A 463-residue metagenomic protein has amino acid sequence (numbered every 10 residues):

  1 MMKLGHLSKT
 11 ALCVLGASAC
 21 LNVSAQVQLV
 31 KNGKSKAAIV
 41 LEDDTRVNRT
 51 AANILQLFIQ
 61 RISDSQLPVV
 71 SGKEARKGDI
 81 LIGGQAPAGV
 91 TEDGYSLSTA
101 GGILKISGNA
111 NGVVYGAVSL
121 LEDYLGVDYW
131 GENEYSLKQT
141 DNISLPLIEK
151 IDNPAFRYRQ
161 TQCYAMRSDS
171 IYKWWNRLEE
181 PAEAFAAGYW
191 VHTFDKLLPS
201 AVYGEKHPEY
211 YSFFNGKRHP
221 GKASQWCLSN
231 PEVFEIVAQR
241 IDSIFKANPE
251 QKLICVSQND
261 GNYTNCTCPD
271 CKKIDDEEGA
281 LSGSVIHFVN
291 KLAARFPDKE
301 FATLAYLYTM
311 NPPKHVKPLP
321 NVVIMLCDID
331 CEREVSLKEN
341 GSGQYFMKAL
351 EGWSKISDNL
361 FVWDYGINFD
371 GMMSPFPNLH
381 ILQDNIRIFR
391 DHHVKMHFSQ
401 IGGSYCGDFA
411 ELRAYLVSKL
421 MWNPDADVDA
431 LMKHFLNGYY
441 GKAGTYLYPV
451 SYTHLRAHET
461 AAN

Functional and structural regions predicted by a protein language model:
M1-Q26: Bacterial Sec-dependent N-terminal signal peptides
V27-N48, R76-G83, I106, Q162-C163: Short hydrophobic beta-strand segments
D44-R46, A51-I54, F58-Q60, V90-H287 (+4 more regions): Feature activates predominantly on carbohydrate-active enzymes
P68-V90: Short, well-ordered secondary-structure micro-motifs within conserved domains or adaptor modules
V233, Q344-K442: Structured mid-domain segments that build the active-site/substrate or prosthetic-cofactor binding neighborhood
Y263-C268, R333-E334, F409: Short acidic/His/Gly/Ser-rich catalytic and metal-binding motifs that mark active-site loops of diverse hydrolases
L307-I329, S374-N378, F409-L412: Substrate-binding cleft/loops of secretory-pathway carbohydrate-active enzymes
T453-A462: Conserved small/polar residues in nucleotide/adenosyl-binding loops
